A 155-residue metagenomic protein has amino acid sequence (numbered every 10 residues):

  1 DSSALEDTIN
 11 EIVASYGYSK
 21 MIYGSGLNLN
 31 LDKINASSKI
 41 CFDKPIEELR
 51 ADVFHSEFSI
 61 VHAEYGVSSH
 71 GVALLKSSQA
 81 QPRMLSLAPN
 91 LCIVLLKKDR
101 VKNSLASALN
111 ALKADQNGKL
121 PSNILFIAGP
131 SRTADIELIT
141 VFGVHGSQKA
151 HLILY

Functional and structural regions predicted by a protein language model:
D1-Y155: The feature marks the mature, well-folded catalytic cores of soluble enzymes
